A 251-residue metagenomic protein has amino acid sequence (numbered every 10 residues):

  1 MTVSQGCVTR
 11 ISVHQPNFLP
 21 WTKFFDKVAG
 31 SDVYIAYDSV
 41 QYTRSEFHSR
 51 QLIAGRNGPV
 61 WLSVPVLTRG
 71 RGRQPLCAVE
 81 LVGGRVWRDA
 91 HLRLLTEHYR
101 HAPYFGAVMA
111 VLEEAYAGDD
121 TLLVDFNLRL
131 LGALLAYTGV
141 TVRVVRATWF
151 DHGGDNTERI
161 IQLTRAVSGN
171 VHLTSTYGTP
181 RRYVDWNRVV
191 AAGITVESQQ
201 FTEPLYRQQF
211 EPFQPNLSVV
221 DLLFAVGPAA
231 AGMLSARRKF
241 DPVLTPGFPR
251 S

Functional and structural regions predicted by a protein language model:
T2-S251: Residues lining hydrophobic/aromatic ligand-binding pockets adjacent to catalytic sites
